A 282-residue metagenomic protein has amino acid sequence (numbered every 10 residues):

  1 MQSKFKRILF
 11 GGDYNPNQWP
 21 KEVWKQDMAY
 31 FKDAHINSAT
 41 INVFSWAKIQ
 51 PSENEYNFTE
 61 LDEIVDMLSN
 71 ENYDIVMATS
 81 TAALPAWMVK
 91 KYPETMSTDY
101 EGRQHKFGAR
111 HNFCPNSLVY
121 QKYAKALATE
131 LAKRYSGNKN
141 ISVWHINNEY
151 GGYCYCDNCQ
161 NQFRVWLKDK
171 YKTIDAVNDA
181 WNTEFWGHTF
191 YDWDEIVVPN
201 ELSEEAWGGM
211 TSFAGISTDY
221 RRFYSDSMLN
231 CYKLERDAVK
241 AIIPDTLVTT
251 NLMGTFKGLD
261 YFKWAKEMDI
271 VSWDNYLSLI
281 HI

Functional and structural regions predicted by a protein language model:
S3, R7, A34, K139 (+1 more regions): Structured loop/turn residues at beta-strand edges in well-structured enzyme cores
S3-V23: Boundary/entry segment of secreted carbohydrate-active catalytic domains
I8-G12, A39-I41, I75-A78, S142-I146 (+2 more regions): Hydrophobic faces of well-ordered beta-strands that scaffold small-molecule active sites in alpha/beta enzyme cores
N15-N17, N42-S45, A78-W87, S142-G151 (+1 more regions): Short, solvent-exposed turn/loop segments enriched in Gly/Ser/Thr/Pro and often Arg
W19-D33, A124-E130, M253-K263: Short, acidic/polar
Q26-K32, I41-G102, E235-I242: Aromatic-lined substrate-binding rim segments of carbohydrate-active enzymes
P85-T249, D260-W273: Active-site region of glycoside hydrolase catalytic domains
I280-I282: Conserved small/polar residues in nucleotide/adenosyl-binding loops
